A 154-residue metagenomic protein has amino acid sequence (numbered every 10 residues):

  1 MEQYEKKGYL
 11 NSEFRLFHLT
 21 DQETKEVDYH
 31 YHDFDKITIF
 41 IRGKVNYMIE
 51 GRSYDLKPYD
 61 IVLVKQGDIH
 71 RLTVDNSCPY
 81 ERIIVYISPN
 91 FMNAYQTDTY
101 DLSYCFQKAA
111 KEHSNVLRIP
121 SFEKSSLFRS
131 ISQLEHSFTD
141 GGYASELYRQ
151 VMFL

Functional and structural regions predicted by a protein language model:
M1-I61, D68, Y100-Y104, K111-N115: Generic protein-terminus/edge-of-domain signal
E2-R15, T73-F138: A hydrophobic/aromatic-rich effector-binding and dimerization subdomain of bacterial HTH-type transcriptional regulators
K36-I39, S126-Q133, M152: Amphipathic, well-ordered alpha-helical segments in soluble domains
I49, T73, G142-Y143: A generic structural signal for short coil/turn motifs at secondary-structure boundaries
Y54, S77, G141: Glycine-/small-residue-rich active-site loops that bind phosphorylated ligands and cofactors
V62-K65, V85: Short hydrophobic-aromatic micro-motifs
F122, F138-M152: All-alpha amphipathic helical-bundle segments outside canonical DNA-binding/catalytic cores that form hydrophobic
